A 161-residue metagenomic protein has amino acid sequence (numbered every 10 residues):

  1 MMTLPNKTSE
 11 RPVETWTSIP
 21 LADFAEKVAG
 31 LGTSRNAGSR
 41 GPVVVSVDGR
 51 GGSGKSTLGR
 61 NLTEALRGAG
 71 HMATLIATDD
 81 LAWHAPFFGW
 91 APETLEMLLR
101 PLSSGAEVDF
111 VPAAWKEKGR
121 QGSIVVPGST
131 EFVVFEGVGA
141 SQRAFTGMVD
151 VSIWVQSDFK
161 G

Functional and structural regions predicted by a protein language model:
M1-I19: Charged, amphipathic alpha-helical linker segments immediately N-terminal to NTP-binding catalytic cores
R50: P-loop (Walker A) phosphate-binding loop of NTP-binding proteins
K55: Conserved lysine of the Walker
L58: Hydrophobic positions on the alpha1 helix immediately C-terminal to the Walker A/P-loop
E64-T74: Post-Walker A helix-loop "phosphate-sensing" segment adjacent to the P-loop in P-loop NTPases
T74-V133: Conserved nucleotide-sensing/catalytic segment adjacent to the nucleotide-binding pocket in NTP-handling enzymes
R120-G161: ATP-dependent NMP and nucleoside kinases share a basic, alpha-helical "lid"
